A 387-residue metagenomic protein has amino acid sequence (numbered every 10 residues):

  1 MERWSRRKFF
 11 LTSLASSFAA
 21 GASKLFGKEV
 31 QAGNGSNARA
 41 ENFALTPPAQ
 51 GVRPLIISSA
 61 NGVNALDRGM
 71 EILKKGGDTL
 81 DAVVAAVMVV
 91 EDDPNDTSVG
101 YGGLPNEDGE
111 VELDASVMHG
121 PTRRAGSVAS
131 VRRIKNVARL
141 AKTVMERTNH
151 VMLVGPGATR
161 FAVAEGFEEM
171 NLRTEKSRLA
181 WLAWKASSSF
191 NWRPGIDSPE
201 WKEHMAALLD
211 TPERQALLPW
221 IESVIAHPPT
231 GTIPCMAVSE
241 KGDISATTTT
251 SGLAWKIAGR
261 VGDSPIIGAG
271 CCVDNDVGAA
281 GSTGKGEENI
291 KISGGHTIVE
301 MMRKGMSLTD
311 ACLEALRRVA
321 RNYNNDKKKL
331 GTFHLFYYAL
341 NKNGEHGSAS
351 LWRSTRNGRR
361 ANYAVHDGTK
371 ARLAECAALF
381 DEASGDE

Functional and structural regions predicted by a protein language model:
E2-W4, L11-F18, G33-E387: Alpha/propeptide regions of enzymes that mature by internal proteolysis
